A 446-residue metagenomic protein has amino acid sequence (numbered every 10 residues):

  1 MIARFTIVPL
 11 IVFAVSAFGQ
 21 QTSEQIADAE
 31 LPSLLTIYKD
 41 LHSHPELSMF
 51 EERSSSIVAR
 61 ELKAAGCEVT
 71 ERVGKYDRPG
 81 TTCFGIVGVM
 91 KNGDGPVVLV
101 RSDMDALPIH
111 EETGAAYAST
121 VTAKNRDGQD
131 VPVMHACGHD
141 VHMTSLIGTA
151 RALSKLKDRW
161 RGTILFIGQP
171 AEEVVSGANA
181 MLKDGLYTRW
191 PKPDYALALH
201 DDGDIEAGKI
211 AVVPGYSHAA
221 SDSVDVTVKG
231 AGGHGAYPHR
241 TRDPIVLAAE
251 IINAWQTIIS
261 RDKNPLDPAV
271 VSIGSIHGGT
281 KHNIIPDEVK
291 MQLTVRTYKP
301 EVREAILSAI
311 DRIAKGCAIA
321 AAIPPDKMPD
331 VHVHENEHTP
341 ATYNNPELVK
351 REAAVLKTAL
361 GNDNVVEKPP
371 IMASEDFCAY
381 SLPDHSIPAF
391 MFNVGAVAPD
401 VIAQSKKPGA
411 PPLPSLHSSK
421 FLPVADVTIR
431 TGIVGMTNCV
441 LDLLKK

Functional and structural regions predicted by a protein language model:
M1-I7: Bacterial N-terminal signal peptides that target proteins for export
A14-S16: N-terminal signal peptide c-region/cleavage motif recognized by signal peptidases
Q20, V246-K446: Metal-dependent amide/peptide-bond hydrolase catalytic core, centered on the "pita-bread" metallohydrolase fold
Q20-H135, T144-R161: Acidic/His- and Gly-rich active-site-bordering loop/insert found across diverse amide/peptide-bond hydrolases
D28-P32, P45-S56, D140, T144 (+4 more regions): Soluble non-cytosolic domains of exported or imported proteins
L41, L62, G88, V100 (+9 more regions): Divalent metal-coordination and catalytic microenvironments
G85, T122-M134, D140-V141, L153-S275 (+1 more regions): Histidine/acidic-residue-rich, glycine-tolerant segments that coordinate divalent metal ions
